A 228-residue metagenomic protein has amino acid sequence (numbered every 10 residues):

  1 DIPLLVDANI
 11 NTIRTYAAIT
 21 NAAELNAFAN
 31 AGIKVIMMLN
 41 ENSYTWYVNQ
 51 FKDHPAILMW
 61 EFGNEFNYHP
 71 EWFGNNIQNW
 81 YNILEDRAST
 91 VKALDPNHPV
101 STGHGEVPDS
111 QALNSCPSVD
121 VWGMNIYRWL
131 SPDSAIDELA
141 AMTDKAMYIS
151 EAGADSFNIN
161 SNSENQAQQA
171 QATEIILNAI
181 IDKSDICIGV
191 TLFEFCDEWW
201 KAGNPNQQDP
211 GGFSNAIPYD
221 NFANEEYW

Functional and structural regions predicted by a protein language model:
D1-W122, P132, M142: Active-site mouth of glycoside hydrolases
L39, H104, N125, E151 (+1 more regions): Residues at the C-termini of beta-strands that transition into short coil/loop
Y44, W80, L84, I136 (+1 more regions): Amphipathic alpha-helical segments in well-structured domains
I57, I186-C187: Short acidic amphipathic segments
W60-F62, V190-E194: Extended hydrophobic secondary-structure segments that form protein cores and membrane-embedded regions
N67-F73, M142-I180, L192-N206: Active-site clefts of carbohydrate-active enzymes
P99-S101, S110-S163, C187: Glycoside hydrolase catalytic-domain groove-lining segments
F193-W228: Aromatic-rich peripheral "rim/lid" segments of glycoside hydrolase catalytic domains that contact and position glycan
